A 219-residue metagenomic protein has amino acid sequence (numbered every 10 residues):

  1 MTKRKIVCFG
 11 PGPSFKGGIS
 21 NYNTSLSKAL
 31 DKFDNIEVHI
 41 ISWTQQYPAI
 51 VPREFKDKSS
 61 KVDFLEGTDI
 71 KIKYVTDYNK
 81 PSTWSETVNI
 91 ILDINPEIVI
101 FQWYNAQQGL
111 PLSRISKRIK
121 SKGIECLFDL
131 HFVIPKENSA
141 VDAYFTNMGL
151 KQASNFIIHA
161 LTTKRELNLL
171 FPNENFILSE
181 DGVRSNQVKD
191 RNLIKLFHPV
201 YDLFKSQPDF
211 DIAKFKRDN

Functional and structural regions predicted by a protein language model:
M1-R4, R184-N192, S206-N219: Nucleotide-sugar donor-binding and catalytic loop/hinge architecture of NDP-sugar-dependent glycosyltransferases
T2-K16, W103: Nucleotide-activated donor-dependent transferases that construct or modify glycoconjugates
S14-F15, A29-D93, G182: N-terminal strand-loop element at the rim of the active site of nucleotide-sugar-dependent glycosyltransferases
I19-L30, F145: Short amphipathic alpha-helix
K73-N79, T87-L110, I124-D129: Short N-terminal targeting/anchoring amphipathic segment
I98, S116-K136, I157: Active-site proximal beta-strand in glycosyltransferases
E125-L127, F132-Q152, L161, R165 (+1 more regions): Nucleotide-sugar donor phosphate/pyrophosphate-binding loop at the beta->alpha transition of glycosyltransferases
K151-N192, D202-K205: A short, active-site helix/loop in glycosyltransferases that binds the activated sugar's phosphate group
